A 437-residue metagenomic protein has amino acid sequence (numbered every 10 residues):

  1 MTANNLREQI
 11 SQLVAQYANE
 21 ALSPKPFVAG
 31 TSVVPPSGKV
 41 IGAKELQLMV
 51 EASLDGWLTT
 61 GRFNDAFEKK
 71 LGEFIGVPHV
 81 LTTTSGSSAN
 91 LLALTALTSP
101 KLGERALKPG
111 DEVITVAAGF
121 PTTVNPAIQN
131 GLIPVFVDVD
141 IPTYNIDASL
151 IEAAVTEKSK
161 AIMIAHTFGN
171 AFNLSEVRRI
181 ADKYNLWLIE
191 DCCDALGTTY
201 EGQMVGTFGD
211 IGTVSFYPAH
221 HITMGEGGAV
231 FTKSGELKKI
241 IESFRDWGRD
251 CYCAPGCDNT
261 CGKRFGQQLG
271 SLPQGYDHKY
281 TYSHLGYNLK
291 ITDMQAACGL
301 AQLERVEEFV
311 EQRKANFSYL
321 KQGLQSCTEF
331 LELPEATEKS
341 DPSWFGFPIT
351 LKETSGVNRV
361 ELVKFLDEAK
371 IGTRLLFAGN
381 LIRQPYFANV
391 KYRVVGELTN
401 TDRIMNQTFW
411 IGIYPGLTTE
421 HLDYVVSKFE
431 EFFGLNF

Functional and structural regions predicted by a protein language model:
M1-L58, S283: N-terminal "arm"/small-domain region of PLP-dependent enzymes with the aminotransferase-like
A18, D65-K69, V77-V80, S149 (+4 more regions): PLP-dependent aminotransferase class I/II
A18-P24, S99-T167, A171-C192, T199: PLP-dependent aminotransferase-like
I41, T59, G119, P142-T143 (+4 more regions): Glycine-/small-residue-rich active-site loops that bind phosphorylated ligands and cofactors
R62-E112, N125-N130, F136, Q203: Phosphate-binding glycine-rich loop
L81, I114, V135, L188-I189 (+3 more regions): Structural detector of well-ordered beta-strand residues that form the stable sheet scaffold of enzyme domains
E190-M224, K239, K279-T281: Conserved active-site segment immediately N-terminal to the catalytic lysine that forms the internal aldimine
S215, G228-S234, L300: Short beta-strand-to-turn element immediately C-terminal to the catalytic PLP-Schiff-base lysine in fold type I
